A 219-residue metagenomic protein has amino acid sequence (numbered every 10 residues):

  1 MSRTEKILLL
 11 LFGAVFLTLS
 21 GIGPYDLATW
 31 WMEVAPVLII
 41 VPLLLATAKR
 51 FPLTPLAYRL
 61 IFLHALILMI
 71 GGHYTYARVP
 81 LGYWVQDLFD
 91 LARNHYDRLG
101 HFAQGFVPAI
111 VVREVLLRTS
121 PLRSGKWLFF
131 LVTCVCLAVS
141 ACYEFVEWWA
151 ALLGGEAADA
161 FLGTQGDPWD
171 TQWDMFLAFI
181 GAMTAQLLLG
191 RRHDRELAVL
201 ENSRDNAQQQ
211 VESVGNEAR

Functional and structural regions predicted by a protein language model:
M1-L11: N-terminal membrane topogenic signal
T4-E5, F51-L56, G125-F129: Membrane-helix interface segments
F12-F106: "…centered on the first transmembrane helix and the immediately adjacent amphipathic helix/loop
S20, I61-G71, A109-I110, V135-E147 (+1 more regions): Alpha-helical transmembrane segments of multi-pass membrane proteins
D26-W30, R78-G82, Y96, S140-I180: Interfacial helix-loop-helix junctions of multi-pass membrane proteins
I39-A48, A103-S120, L152-E156, F176-R192: Membrane-interfacial alpha-helical segments at the cytosolic side of multi-pass membrane proteins
S120-L137: Internal alpha-helical transmembrane segments of multi-pass membrane proteins
P168-R219: Primarily interfacial, aromatic-capped hydrophobic alpha-helices that serve as membrane anchors
